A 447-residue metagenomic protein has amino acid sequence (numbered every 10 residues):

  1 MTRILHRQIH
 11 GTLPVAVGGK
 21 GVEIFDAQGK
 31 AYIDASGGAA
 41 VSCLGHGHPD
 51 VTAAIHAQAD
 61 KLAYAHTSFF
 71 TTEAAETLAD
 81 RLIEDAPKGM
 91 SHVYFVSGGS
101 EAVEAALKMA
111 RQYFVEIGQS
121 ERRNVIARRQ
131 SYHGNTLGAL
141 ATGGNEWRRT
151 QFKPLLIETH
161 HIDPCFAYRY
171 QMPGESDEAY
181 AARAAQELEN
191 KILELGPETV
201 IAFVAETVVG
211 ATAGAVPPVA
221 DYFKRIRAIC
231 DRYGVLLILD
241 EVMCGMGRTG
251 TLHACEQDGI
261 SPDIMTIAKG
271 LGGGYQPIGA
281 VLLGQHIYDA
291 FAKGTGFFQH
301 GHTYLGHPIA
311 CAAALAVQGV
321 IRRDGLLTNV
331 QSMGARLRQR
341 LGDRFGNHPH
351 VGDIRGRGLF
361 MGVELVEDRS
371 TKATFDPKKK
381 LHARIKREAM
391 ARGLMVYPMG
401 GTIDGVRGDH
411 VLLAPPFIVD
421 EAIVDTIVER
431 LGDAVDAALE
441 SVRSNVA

Functional and structural regions predicted by a protein language model:
M1-A447: Conserved N-terminal phosphate-binding loop of PLP-dependent enzymes in the Aspartate aminotransferase
